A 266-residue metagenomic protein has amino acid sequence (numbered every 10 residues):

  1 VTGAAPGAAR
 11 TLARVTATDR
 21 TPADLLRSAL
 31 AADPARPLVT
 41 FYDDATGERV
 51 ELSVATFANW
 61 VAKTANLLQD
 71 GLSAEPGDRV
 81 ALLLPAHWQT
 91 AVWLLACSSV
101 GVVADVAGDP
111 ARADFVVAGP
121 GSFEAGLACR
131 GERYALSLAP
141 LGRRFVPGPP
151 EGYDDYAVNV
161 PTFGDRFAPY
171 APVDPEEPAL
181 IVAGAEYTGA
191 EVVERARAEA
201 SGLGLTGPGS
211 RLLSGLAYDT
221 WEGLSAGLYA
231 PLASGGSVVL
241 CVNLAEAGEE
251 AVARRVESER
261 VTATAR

Functional and structural regions predicted by a protein language model:
T2-R14: Compositionally biased, low-complexity flexible segments
A17-V39, F167-V173: A short N-terminal helical cap/helix-turn-helix that marks the beginning of AMP-binding/adenylate-forming
A31-D33, S73-E75, G108-D114, L127-R130 (+2 more regions): Flexible, charged surface loops at secondary-structure boundaries
V39-A74, L180-L205: Conserved AMP-binding/adenylate-forming core of the ANL superfamily
L67-V102, G207-Y229: Conserved AMP-binding/adenylate-forming
L82-L83, T90, L94, S98-E124 (+5 more regions): Short beta-strand->loop structural element characteristic of the AMP-binding/adenylate-forming
F115-S201, E257-R266: ANL superfamily adenylate-forming
R197-R211, D219-A265: Conserved AMP-binding/adenylation subdomain of ANL enzymes
